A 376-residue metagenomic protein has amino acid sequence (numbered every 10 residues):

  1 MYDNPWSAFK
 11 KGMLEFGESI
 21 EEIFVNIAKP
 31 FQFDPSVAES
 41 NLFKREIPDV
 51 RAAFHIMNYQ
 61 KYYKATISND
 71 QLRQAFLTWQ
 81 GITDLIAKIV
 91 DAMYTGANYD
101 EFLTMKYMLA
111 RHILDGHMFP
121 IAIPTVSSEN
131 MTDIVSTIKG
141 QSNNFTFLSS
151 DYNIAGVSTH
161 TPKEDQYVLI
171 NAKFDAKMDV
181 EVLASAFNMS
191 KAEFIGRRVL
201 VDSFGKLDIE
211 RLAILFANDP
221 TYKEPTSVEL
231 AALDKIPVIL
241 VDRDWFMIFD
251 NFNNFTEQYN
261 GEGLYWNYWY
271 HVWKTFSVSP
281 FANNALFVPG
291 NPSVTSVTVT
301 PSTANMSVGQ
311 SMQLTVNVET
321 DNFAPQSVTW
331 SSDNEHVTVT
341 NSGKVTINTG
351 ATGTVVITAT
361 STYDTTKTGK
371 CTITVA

Functional and structural regions predicted by a protein language model:
M1-A65: Assembly/oligomerization interface modules of large self-assembling protein complexes
Y2-A8, F102, K106-G116, Y152-V157: Short glycine-rich, low-complexity/disordered patches
P48-I121, Y268-Y270: Long, contiguous amphipathic alpha-helices that act as assembly "spine/axial" helices in icosahedral shell and virion
H117-N218: Extended, solvent-exposed, turn-rich assembly/linker loops in the middle of proteins
R197-P292: Extended, compositionally biased alpha-helical segments that mediate assembly or anchoring
N291-A376: Extracytoplasmic soluble-region selector
